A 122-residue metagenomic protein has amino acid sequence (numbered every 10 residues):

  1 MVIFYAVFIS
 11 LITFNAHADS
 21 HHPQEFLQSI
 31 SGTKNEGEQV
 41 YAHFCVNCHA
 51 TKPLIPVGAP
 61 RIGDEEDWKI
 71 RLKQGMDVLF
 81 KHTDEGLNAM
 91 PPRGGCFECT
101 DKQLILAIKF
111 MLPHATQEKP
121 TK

Functional and structural regions predicted by a protein language model:
M1-K34, F110-K122: Post-cleavage N-terminal segment of exported redox proteins
I12, Q39-A42, D84, R93: Processing junctions and N-termini across compartments
H17-V40, P56-K69: Electrostatic cytochrome c docking/interface patches
T33, Y41, D64, G75 (+2 more regions): Stable alpha-helical elements in mature extracytoplasmic
Y41-F44, K52, G75, G86: Short pre-active-site segment immediately N-terminal to redox-active cysteine/selenocysteine motifs in thiol-based
F44-N47, E66-D67, K73-G75: Mature, secreted membrane-active peptide modules
F44-T51, A107, M111: The canonical Cys-X-X-Cys-His
P56, R61, L79-L106, M111-K122: Axial heme c-ligation environment in periplasmic c-type cytochrome domains
